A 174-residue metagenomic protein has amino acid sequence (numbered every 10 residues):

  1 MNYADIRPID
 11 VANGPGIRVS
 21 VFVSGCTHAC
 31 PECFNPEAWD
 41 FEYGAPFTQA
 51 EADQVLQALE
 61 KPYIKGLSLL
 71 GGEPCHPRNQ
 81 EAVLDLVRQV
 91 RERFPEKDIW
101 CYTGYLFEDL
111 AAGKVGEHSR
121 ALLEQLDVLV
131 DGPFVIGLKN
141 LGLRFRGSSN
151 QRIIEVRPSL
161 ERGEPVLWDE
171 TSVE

Functional and structural regions predicted by a protein language model:
M1-A4, I17, N35-C101, Y105-S119: Conserved Radical SAM active-site core
N2-A29: N-terminal pre-triad scaffold of radical SAM enzymes
E60-L69, R91-D98, V130-I136, L160-E174: Conserved C-terminal portion of the radical SAM core fold that forms the substrate/S-adenosylmethionine-binding
C75, I136-G137: Glycine-rich nucleotide phosphate-binding loop and flanking beta-alpha elements of Rossmann-like dinucleotide-binding
A82-R91, K139-E174: P-loop/Walker A phosphate-binding loop and immediately adjacent motor/lid segment at beta-alpha junctions
D127: Receiver (REC) domain switch/active-site residues of two-component response regulators
